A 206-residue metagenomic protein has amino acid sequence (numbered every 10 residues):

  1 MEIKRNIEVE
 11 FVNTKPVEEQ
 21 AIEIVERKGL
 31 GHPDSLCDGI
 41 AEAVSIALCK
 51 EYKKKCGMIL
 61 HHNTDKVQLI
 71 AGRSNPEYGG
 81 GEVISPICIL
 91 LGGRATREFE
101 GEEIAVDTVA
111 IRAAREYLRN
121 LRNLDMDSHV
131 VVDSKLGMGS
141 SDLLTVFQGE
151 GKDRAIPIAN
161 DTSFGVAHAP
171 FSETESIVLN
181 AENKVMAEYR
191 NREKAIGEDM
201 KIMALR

Functional and structural regions predicted by a protein language model:
M1-M58: N-terminal, positively charged regions that mediate nucleic acid binding
E2, N6-E10, D65-V83, C88 (+3 more regions): Short edge beta-strands and adjacent turn/loop segments
E19-K28, G92-R97, I158-G165: A short small-residue
R27, G31, G101, F164-H168 (+1 more regions): Generic amphipathic alpha-helical segments used as scaffolds and interaction surfaces in large, multi-domain proteins
H32, I46-C49, K53, R73 (+3 more regions): Electropositive polyanion-binding surfaces
P33, C37, A41, E103-I111 (+2 more regions): Generic structural signal for well-ordered, non-membrane alpha-helical segments in soluble metabolic enzymes
K50-S128: Glycine-rich, N-terminal phosphate-binding loop and its surrounding beta-alpha-beta segment
I111-R206: Glycine-rich, mobile lid/loop segments that gate access to catalytic sites or pores
